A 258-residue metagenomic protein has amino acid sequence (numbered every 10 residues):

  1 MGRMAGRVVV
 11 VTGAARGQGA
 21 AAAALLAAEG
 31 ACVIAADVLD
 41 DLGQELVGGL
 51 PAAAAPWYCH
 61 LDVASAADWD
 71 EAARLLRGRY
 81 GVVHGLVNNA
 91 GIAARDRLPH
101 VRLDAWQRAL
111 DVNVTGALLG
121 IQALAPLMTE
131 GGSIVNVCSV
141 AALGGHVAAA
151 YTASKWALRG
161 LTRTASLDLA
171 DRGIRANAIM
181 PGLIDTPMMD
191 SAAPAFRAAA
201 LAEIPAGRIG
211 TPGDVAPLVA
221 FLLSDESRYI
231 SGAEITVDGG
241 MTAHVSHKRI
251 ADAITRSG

Functional and structural regions predicted by a protein language model:
V87, A170, R175, I230-G232: Short, small/polar-rich loop/turn modules that mediate ligand/substrate recognition or access, typified
R97-L98, A105-Q107, A200: Substrate-binding pocket helix/loop in short-chain dehydrogenase/reductase
I121, S154, T162: Active-site helix of classical SDR
P126, L167-D171, R228: Alpha-helical segment proximal to the catalytic Tyr-Lys
S139: Residue(s) in the substrate-gating loop at a strand-loop-helix junction that position the organic substrate next
A178, A199-I230, V237-G239: C-terminal helical subdomain
S231-G258: Short C-terminal tail/terminal secondary-structure segment of NAD(P)H-dependent dehydrogenase/reductase domains
